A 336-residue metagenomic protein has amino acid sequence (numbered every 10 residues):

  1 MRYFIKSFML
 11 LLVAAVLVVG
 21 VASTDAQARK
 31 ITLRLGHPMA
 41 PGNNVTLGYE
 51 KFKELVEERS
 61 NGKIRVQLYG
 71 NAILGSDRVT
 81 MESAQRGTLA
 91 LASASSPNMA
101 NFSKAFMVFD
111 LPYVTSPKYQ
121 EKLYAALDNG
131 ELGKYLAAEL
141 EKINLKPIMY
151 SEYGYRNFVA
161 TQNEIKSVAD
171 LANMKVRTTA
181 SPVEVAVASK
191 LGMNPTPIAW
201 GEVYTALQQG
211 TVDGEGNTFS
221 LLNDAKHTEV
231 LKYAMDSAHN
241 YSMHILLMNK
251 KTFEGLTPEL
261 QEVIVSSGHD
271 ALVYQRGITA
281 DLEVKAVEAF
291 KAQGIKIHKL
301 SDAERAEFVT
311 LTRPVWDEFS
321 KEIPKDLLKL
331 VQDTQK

Functional and structural regions predicted by a protein language model:
M1-S7: Positively charged n-region of N-terminal signal peptides that target proteins for export
F4, L12-V13, I31: Absolute N-terminal positional cue centered near the fourth residue
M9-G20: Bacterial N-terminal signal peptides
V21-Q27: Signal peptide processing junction and immediate N-terminal pro/mature segment of secreted/exported proteins
Q27-K122, A138-K336: N-terminal secretory/targeting leader peptides
L123-A138: Signature of the catalytic double-stranded beta-helix
